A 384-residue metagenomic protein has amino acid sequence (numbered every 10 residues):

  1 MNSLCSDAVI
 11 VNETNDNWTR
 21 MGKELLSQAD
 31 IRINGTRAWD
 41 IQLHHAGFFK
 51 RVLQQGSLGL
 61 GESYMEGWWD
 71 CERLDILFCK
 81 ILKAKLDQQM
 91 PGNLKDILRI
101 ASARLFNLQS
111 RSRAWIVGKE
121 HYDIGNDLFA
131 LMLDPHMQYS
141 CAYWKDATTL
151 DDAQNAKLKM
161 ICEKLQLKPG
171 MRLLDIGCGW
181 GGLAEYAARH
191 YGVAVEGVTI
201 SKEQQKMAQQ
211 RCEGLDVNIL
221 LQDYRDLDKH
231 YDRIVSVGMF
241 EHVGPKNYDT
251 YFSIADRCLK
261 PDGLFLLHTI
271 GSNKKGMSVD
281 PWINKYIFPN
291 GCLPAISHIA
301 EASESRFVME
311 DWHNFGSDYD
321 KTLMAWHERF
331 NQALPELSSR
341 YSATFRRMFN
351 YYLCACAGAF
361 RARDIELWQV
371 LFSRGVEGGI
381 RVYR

Functional and structural regions predicted by a protein language model:
M1-N155, M160: Feature captures hydrophobic
G170-G177: Conserved class I S-adenosyl-L-methionine
W180-Y191: Conserved SAM-binding loop of SAM-dependent methyltransferases across substrates and taxa, primarily the Class I
E213-R225: Conserved SAM-binding strand-loop segment of SAM-dependent methyltransferases
R225-I234: A short acidic, Gly/Pro-enriched loop at the edge of an enzyme's catalytic core that lines a small-molecule cofactor
D249-P261: A short glycine-rich, Lys/Arg-flanked "PGG" loop and its adjoining helix->strand segment in the class I
D262-I270: Conserved beta-strand signature within the Rossmann-like core of class I S-adenosyl-L-methionine
I270-R384: Substrate-binding/catalytic lobe of Class I Rossmann-like enzymes that use SAM or dcSAM, i.e., the mid-to-C-terminal
